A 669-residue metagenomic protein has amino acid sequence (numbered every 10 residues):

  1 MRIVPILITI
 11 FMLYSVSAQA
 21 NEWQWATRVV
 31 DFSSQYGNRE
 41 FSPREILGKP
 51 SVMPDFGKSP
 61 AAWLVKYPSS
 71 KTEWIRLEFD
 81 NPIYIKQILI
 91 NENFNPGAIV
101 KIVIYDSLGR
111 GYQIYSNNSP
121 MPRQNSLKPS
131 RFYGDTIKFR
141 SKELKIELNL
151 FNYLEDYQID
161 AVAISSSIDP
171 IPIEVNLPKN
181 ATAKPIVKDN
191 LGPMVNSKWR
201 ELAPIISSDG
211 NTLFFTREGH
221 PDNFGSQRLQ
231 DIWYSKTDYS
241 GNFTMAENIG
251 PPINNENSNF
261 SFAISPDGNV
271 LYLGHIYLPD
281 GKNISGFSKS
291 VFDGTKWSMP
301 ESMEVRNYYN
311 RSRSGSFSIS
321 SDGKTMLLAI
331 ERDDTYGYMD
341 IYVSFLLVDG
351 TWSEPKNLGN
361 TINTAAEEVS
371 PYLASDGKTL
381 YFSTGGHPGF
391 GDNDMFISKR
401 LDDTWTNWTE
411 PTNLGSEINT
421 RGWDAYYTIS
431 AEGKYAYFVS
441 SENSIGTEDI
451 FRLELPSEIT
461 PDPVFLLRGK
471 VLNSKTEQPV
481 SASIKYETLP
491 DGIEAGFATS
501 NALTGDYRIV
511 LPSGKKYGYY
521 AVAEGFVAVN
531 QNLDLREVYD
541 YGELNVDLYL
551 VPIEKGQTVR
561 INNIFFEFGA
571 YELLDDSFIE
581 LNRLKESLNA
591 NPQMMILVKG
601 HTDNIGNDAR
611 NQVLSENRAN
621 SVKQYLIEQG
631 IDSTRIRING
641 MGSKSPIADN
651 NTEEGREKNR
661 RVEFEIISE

Functional and structural regions predicted by a protein language model:
N21-D80, P170-I173: Disordered, acidic Ser/Thr/Pro-rich linker "stalks" and the adjacent N-terminal cap of the next globular domain
I146-E155: Short beta-strand-plus-loop segments that form exposed binding edges in beta-rich domains
S167-K470, S474-T476, P490, F497-S500 (+2 more regions): Short, conserved micro-motifs composed of acidic
L229, T384, P388-G391, N591 (+1 more regions): Periplasmic OmpA-like peptidoglycan-binding domain that tethers envelope proteins to the cell wall
F497-A498, A502-L511: Short, surface-exposed beta-strand/beta-hairpin micro-motifs centered on an aromatic residue
G505, K515-G525: A short, solvent-exposed beta-strand micro-motif common in secreted/extracellular proteins
V529-N563: Extracellular beta-sheet/turn segments enriched in Thr/Pro/Gly and aliphatic residues
I553-M594, T602-R610: Short, solvent-exposed beta-strand/turn patches at coil↔beta or beta↔helix junctions that act as interaction loops
